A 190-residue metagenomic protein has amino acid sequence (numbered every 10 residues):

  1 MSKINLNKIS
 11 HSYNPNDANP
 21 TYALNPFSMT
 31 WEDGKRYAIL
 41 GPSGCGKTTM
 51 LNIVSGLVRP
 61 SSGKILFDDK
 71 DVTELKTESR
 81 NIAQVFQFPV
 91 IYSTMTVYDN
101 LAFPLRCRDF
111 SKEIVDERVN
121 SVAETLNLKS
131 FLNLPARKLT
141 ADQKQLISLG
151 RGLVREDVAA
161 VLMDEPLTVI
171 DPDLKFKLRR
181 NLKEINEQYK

Functional and structural regions predicted by a protein language model:
L40-P42: The feature captures the beta-strand-to-loop junction immediately N-terminal to the Walker
S55: Helix-to-loop junction immediately C-terminal to a conserved catalytic motif
G63-D71: Conserved ABC transporter NBD signature motif
D71, R106, E113-F131, N181-Q188: Conserved ABC ATPase "signature" region
E74, P135-L139, Q143-Q145: Conserved ABC ATPase signature
M95-P104, P135: Short coil-to-helix segment of the ABC ATPase nucleotide-binding domain corresponding to the Q-loop/switch region
L149: Hydrophobic anchor residue at the start of the ABC signature
L153-V154, V161: ABC ATPase C-loop
